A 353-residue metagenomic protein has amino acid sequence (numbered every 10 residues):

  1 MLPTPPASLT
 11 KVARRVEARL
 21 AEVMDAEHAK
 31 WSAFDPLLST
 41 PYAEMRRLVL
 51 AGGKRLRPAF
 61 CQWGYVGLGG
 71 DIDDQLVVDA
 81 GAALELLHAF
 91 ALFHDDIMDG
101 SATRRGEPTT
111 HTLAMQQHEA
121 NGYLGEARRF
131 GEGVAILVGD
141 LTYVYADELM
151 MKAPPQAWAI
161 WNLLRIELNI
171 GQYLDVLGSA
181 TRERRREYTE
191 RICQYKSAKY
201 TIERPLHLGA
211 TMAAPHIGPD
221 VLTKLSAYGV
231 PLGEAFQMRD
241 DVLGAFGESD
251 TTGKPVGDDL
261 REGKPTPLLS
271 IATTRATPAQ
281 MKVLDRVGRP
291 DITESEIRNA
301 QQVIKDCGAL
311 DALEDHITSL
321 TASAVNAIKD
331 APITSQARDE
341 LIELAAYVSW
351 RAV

Functional and structural regions predicted by a protein language model:
M1-A83, A89, F93-H94, M98-R128 (+4 more regions): Conserved N-terminal diphosphate/IPP-binding helix and adjacent helical/loop segment of trans-prenyltransferase domains
K30-D35, V49-R57, G133-F246: All-alpha helical catalytic cores of prenyl diphosphate-utilizing isoprenoid enzymes
R46, D147, H207-A210, S270 (+3 more regions): Amphipathic alpha-helical segments within well-ordered protein domains
F60, A146, G171, L269 (+2 more regions): Residue-level signal for inorganic ion chemistry
L76, P154-N162, G218-L222, P278-K282 (+1 more regions): Acidic/histidine metal-binding catalytic segments
V77-R105, N162-N169, H207-A210, L222-D250 (+2 more regions): Active-site alpha-helical segments that house and flank conserved acidic catalytic motifs for diphosphate chemistry
R104-G139, E183-K199, T223-S226, S249-R275 (+1 more regions): Divalent-cation-assisted or electrostatically stabilized phosphate/pyrophosphate-binding catalytic cores
D291, A300-V353: C-terminal charged capping/lid subdomain of soluble metabolic enzymes
